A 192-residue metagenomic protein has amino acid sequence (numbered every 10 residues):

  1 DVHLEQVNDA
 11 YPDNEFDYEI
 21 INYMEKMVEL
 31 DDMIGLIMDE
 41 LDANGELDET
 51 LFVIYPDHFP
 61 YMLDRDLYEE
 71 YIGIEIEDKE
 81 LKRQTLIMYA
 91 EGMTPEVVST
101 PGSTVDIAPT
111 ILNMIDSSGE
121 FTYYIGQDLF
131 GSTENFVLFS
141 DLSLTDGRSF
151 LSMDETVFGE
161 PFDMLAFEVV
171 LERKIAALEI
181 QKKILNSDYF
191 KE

Functional and structural regions predicted by a protein language model:
D1-E192: Solvent-exposed soluble domains appended to multi-pass membrane proteins
